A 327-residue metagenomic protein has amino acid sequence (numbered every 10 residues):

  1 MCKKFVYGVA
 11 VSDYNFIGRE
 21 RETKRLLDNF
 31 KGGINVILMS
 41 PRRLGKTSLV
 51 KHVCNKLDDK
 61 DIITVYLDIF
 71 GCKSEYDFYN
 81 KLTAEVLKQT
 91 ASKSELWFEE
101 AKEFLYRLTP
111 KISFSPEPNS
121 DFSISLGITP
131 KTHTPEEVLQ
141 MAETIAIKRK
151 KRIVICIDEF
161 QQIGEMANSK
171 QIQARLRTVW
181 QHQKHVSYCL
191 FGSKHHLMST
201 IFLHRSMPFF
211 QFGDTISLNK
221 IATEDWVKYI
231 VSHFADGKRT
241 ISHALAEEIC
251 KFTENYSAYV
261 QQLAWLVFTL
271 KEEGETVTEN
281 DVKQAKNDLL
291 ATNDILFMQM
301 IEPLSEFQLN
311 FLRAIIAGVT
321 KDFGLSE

Functional and structural regions predicted by a protein language model:
M1-V36, P41, K111: A short, basic N-terminal segment
L27, Q308-I316: Hydrophobic residues on short alpha-helical segments
I34-N35, M39-L44, S48-I155: P-loop NTPase nucleotide-binding core
S125-K194, L203: Conserved Walker B catalytic segment
H195-G213: Short regulatory helix/loop adjacent to the ATP-binding pocket of P-loop NTPases
D214-D225: Conserved AAA+ ATPase "SRH/arginine-finger" region at the nucleotide-binding site
V227-I295: Amphipathic alpha-helical "lid/sensor" segments that cap RecA-like P-loop NTPase cores
T320-E327: Short acidic, hydrophobic short linear motifs in intrinsically disordered regions
